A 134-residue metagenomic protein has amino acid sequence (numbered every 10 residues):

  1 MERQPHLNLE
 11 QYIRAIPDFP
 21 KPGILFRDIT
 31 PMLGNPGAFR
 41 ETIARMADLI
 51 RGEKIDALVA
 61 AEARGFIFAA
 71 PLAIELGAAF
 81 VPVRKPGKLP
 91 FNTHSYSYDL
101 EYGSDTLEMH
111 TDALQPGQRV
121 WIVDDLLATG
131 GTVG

Functional and structural regions predicted by a protein language model:
M1-G134: PRPP-associated nucleotide enzymes
